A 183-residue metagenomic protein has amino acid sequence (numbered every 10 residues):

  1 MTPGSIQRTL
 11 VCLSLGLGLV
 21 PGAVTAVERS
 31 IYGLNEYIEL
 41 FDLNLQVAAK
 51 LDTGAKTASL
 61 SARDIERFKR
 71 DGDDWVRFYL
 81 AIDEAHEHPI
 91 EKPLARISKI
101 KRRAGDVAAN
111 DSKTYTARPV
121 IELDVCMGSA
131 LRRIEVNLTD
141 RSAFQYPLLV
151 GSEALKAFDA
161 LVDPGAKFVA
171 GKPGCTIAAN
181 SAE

Functional and structural regions predicted by a protein language model:
M1-S5: N-terminal secretory signal peptides that target proteins for export/translocation
L10-V20: Bacterial N-terminal signal peptides
T25-E183: Pepsin/retropepsin-fold aspartyl endopeptidases
